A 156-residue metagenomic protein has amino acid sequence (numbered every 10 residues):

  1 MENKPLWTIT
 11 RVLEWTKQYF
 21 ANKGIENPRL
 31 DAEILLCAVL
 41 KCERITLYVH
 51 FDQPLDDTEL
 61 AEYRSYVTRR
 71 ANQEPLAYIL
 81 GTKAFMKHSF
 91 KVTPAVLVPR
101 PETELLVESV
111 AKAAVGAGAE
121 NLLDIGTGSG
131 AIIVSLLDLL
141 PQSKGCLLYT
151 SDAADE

Functional and structural regions predicted by a protein language model:
M1-L40: Non-catalytic accessory regions of SAM-dependent methyltransferases
W7, L30, T58, V98-P101 (+2 more regions): Residues at secondary-structure transition points
L13, A32-E33, Y63, Q73-L76 (+2 more regions): A general structural signal for well-ordered alpha-helical segments in protein cores
L36-K112: Conserved AdoMet
E102-S151: Conserved SAM/SAH cofactor-binding pocket of Class I
D152-E156: A short, hydrophobic C-terminal helix/tail in secreted or cell-surface proteins
